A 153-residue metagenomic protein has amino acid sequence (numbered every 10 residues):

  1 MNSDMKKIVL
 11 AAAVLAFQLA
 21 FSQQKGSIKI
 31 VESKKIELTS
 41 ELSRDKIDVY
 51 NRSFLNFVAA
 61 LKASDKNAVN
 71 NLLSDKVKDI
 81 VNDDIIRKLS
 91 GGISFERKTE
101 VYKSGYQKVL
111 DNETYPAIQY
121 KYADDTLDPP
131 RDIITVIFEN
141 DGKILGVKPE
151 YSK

Functional and structural regions predicted by a protein language model:
M1-G26: Bacterial Sec-dependent N-terminal signal peptides
A11, V58, D75: Generic anion/oxyanion-binding catalytic loop in active/binding sites
Q23-A59: Short, low-complexity N-terminal intrinsically disordered segments enriched in polar/charged residues
Y50, K62, A117-Q119: Acidic/histidine-enriched, beta-strand-rich ligand/metal-binding domains
R52, K66-Y115: Short solvent-exposed beta->alpha transition segments
F57, L61-A68: Short helix-adjacent coil turns
Q107-K153: Exposed beta-sheet edge and beta->alpha loop/turn motif
